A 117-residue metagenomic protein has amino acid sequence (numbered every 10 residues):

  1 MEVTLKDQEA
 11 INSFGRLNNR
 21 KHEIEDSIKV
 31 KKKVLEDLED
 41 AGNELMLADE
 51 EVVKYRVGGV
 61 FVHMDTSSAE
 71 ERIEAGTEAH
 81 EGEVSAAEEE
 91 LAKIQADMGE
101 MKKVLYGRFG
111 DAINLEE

Functional and structural regions predicted by a protein language model:
M1-E23, S67: Short, charge-rich amphipathic alpha-helices with coiled-coil/heptad character
L17-G42, T77, E83-I94: Contiguous, amphipathic alpha-helical segments that mediate oligomerization or scaffolding in large protein assemblies
K32, E39, M46-D49, V53 (+5 more regions): Coiled-coil heptad-register positions
E51-E81: Short, glycine/alanine-rich amphipathic alpha-helical segment that often forms an alpha-turn-alpha hairpin
M64-T66, I73, M101-V104, L115-E117: A generic structured-segment signal
